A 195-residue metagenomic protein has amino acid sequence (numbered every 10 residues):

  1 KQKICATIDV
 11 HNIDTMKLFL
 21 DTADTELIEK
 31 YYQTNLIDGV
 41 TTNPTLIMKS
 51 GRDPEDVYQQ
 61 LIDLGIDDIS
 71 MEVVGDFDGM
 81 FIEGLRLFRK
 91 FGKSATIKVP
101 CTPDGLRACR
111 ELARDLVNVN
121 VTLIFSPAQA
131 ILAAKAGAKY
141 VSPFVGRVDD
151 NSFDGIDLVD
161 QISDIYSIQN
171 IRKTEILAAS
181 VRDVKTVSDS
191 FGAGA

Functional and structural regions predicted by a protein language model:
K1-T15: Short, Lys/Arg-enriched N-terminal segments with co-localized hydrophobic residues within the first ~10-30 amino acids
M16-F19, D24-I28, T34-L36, T41-R114 (+1 more regions): Active-site beta->alpha loop and helix N-cap motifs at the rims of alpha/beta catalytic domains
L27-Y32, E83, A108, S126-A136 (+1 more regions): Catalytic cores of alpha/beta
Q59-I69, L106-V117, G155-I176: Alpha-helix-loop-beta-strand connector modules within alpha/beta enzyme cores
E72-V74, K98-P100, N120-I124, L177-A179: Structural motif
L123-L158, I165: Histidine/lysine/aspartate-rich catalytic loop segments that bind and position anionic ligands
S142, T174, F191-A195: Active-site capping/gating regions of soluble enzymes
